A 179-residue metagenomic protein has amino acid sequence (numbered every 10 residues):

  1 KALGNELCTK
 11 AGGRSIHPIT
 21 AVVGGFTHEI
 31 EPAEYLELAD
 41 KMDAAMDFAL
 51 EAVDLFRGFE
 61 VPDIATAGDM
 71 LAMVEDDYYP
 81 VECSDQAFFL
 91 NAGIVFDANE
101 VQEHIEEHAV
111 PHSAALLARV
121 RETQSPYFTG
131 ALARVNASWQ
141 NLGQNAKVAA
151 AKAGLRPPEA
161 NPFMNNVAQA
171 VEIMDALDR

Functional and structural regions predicted by a protein language model:
K1-R179: Active-site bordering "gate/hinge" segments that shape substrate access to catalytic or cofactor-binding pockets
